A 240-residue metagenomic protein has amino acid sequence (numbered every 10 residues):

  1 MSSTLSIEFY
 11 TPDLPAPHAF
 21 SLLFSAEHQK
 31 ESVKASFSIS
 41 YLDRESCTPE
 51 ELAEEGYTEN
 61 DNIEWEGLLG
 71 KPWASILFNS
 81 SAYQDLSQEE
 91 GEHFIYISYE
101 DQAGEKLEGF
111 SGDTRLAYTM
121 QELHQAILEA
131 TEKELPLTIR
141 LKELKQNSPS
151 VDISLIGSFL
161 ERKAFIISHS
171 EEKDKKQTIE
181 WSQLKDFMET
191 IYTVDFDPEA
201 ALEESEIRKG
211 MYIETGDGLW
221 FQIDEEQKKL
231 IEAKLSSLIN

Functional and structural regions predicted by a protein language model:
M1-E50, E54, N60-I63, G67 (+1 more regions): An N-terminus-focused feature that recognizes amino-terminal "leader" regions
M1-F24, N79-K163, S168-N240: Short, well-ordered, aromatic-rich surface patches in folded extracellular/luminal domains
Q29-K34, I39-E50, E54-T58, E90 (+1 more regions): Extended intrinsically disordered, low-complexity coil regions enriched in Ser, Thr, Gly, Ala and often Pro
E59-E89: Structured, non-membrane catalytic/scaffold regions adjacent to prosthetic-group chemistry
